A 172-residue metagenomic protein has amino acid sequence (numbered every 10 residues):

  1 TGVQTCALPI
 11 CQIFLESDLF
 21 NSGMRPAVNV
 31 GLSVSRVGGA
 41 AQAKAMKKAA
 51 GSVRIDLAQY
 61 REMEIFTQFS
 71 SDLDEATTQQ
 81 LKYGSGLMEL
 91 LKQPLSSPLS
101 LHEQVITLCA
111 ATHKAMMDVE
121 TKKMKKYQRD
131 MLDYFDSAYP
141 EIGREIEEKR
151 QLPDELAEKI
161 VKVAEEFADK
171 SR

Functional and structural regions predicted by a protein language model:
T1-T5: Positively charged, low-complexity/disordered segments
A7-R172: Conserved catalytic/coupling modules of large nucleotide/cofactor-utilizing molecular machines
